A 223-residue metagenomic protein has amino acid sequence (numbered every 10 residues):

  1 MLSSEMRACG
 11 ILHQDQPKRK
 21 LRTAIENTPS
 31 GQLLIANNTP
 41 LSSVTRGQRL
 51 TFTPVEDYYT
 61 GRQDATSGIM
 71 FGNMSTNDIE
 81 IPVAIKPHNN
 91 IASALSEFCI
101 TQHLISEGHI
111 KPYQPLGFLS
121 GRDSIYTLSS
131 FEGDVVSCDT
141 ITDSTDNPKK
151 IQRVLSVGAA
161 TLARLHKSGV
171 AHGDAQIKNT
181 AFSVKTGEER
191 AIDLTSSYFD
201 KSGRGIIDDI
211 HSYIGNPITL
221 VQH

Functional and structural regions predicted by a protein language model:
L2-Y59: Juxta-kinase regulatory segment immediately upstream of eukaryotic protein kinase catalytic domains
E56-C99: ATP-binding glycine-rich loop module of kinase domains
S93, I105, Y113-V154: Conserved structural core of kinase catalytic domains
E97, T101-L104, L162: AlphaC helix (C-helix) of the protein kinase catalytic domain N-lobe, especially the conserved acidic-hydrophobic
L162-V170: Protein kinase catalytic-loop region centered on the HRD/HxD motif
V170-I177: Catalytic-loop of the protein kinase fold
S183, E188-H223: C-lobe/activation-segment region of protein kinase-like
